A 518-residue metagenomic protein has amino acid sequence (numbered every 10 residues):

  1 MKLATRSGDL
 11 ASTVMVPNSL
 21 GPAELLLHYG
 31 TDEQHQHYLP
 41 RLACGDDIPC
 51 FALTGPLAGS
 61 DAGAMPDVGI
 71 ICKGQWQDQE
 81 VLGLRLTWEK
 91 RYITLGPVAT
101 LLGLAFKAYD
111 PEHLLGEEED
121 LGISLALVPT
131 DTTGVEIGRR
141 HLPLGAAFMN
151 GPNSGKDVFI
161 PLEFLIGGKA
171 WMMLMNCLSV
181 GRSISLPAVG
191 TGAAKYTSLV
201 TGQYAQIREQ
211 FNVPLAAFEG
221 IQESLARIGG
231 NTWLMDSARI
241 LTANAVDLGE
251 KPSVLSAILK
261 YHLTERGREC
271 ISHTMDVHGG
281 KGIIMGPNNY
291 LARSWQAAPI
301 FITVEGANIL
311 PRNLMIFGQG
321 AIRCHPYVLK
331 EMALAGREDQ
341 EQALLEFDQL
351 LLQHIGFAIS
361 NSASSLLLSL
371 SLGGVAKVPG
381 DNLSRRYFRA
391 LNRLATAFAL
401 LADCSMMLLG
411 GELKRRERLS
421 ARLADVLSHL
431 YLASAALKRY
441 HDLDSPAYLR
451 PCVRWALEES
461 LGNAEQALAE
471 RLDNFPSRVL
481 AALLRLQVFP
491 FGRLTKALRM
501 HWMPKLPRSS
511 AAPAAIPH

Functional and structural regions predicted by a protein language model:
M1-Q36, P40, C44-G45, T94-V98 (+6 more regions): Internal helix-loop-helix
Q79-V135: A short core secondary-structure module
T133-F159: Flexible, small-/acidic-enriched active-site or ligand-binding loops
P152-S183, L199-A216, I240, N361-R385 (+1 more regions): A glycine-rich, basic-preceded beta-loop-alpha segment at the flavin cofactor/substrate interface of flavin-utilizing
G220-D247, L430-R439: Loop-to-helix element that buttresses phosphate recognition and phosphoryl-transfer chemistry
E250-G282, R450-E465: Charged, glycine-rich active-site and insertion segments that engage polyanionic ligands
R268-W295, E470-L484: A glycine-biased, small/acidic residue-tolerant capping/turn segment at secondary-structure junctions
D348-H518: C-terminal amphipathic alpha-helical interaction region
